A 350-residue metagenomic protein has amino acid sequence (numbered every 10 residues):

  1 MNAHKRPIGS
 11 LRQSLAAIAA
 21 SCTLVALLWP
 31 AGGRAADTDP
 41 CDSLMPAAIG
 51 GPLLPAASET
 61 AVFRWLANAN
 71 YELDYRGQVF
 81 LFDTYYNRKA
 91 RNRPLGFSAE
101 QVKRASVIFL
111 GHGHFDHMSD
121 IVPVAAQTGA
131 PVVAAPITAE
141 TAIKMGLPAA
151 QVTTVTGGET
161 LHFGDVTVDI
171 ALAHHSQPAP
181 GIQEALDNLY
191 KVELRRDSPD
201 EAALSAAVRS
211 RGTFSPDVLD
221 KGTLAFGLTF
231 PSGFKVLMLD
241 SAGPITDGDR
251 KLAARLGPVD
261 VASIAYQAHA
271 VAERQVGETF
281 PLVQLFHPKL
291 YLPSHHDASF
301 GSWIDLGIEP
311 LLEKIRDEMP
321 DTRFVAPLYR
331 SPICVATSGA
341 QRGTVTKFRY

Functional and structural regions predicted by a protein language model:
M1-R12: N-terminal secretory signal peptides that target proteins for export/translocation
A16-L27: Bacterial N-terminal signal peptides
P30-A31: N-terminal signal peptide c-region/cleavage motif recognized by signal peptidases
C41-S58, L66, N70-A126, A149 (+2 more regions): Pre-active-site segment of Zn-dependent metallo-hydrolases
L81-Y85, A105-G113, V133-P136, V236-A242 (+3 more regions): Active-site neighborhood of phospho(di)ester-bond hydrolases with catalytic His/Asp-centered motifs
V132, A139, I143-T160, V276-Y350: Binuclear metal-ion centers of metallo-dependent hydrolases, dominated by the metallo-beta-lactamase
G158-A225, P231-F234, E313, D317 (+1 more regions): Flexible, acidic/histidine-containing loops and adjacent segments that form or flank the divalent-metal
A207-Q284: Active-site-proximal loop/helix segments of hydrolase catalytic cores
